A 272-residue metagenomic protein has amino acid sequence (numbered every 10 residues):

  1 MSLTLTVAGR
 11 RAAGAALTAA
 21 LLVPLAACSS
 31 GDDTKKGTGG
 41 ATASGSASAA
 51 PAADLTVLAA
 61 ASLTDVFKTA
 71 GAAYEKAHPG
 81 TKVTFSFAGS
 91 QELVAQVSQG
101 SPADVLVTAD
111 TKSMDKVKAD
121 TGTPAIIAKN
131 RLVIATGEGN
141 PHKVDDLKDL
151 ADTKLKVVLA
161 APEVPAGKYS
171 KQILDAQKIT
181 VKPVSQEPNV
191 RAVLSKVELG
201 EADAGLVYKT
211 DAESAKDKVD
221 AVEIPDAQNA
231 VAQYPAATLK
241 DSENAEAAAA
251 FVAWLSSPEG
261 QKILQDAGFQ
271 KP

Functional and structural regions predicted by a protein language model:
S2-V7, R11, A16-L63, K68-A72 (+6 more regions): Exported/periplasmic ABC-transporter solute-binding proteins
E75-T84: Signal peptide-proximal N-terminal region of secreted/periplasmic/extracellular or secretory-lumen proteins
G80, P102-A103, A202: Short, high-confidence coil segments that cap the C-terminus of an alpha-helix and link into the following beta-strand
F87: Conserved strand-loop elements at the edges of beta-sheets that form or border functional pockets
Q91-G122: Pocket-flanking alpha-helical
